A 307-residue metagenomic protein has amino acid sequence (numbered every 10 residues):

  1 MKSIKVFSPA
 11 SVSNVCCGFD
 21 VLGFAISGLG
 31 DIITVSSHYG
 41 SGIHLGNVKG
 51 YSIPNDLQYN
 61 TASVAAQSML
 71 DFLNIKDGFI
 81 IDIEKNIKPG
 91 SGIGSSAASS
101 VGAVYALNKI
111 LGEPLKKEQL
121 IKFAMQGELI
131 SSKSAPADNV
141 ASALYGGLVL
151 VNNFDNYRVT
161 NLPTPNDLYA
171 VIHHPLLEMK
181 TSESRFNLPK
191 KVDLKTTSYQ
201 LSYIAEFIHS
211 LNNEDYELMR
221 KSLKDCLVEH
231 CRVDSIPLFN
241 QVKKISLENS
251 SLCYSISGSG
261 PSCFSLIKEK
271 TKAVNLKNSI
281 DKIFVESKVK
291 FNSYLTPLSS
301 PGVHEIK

Functional and structural regions predicted by a protein language model:
M1-S91, K109, E113-L115, G146 (+2 more regions): ATP-binding N-lobe of GHMP and related small-molecule kinases
A10, G28, Y39, H174-M179 (+3 more regions): Glycine-rich beta-alpha junction loops
S36, A143-F154, S265-K268, I306: Short beta-strand-to-turn element immediately C-terminal to the catalytic PLP-Schiff-base lysine in fold type I
S41-I43, T181, T271-K277: Short, conserved charged micro-motifs
N60-L70, I204, V242, S279-I280: Short, well-ordered amphipathic alpha-helical segments that serve as non-catalytic structural scaffolds within diverse
K76-N156: Gly/Ser-rich oxyanion-binding loop with an adjacent helix/lid that shapes the negatively charged ligand pocket
D167-K244, E248-N249: Acyltransferase
L211-K307: Glycine-rich, charge-dense phosphate/pyrophosphate-binding loop(s) and the adjacent flexible "lid"/catalytic subdomain
